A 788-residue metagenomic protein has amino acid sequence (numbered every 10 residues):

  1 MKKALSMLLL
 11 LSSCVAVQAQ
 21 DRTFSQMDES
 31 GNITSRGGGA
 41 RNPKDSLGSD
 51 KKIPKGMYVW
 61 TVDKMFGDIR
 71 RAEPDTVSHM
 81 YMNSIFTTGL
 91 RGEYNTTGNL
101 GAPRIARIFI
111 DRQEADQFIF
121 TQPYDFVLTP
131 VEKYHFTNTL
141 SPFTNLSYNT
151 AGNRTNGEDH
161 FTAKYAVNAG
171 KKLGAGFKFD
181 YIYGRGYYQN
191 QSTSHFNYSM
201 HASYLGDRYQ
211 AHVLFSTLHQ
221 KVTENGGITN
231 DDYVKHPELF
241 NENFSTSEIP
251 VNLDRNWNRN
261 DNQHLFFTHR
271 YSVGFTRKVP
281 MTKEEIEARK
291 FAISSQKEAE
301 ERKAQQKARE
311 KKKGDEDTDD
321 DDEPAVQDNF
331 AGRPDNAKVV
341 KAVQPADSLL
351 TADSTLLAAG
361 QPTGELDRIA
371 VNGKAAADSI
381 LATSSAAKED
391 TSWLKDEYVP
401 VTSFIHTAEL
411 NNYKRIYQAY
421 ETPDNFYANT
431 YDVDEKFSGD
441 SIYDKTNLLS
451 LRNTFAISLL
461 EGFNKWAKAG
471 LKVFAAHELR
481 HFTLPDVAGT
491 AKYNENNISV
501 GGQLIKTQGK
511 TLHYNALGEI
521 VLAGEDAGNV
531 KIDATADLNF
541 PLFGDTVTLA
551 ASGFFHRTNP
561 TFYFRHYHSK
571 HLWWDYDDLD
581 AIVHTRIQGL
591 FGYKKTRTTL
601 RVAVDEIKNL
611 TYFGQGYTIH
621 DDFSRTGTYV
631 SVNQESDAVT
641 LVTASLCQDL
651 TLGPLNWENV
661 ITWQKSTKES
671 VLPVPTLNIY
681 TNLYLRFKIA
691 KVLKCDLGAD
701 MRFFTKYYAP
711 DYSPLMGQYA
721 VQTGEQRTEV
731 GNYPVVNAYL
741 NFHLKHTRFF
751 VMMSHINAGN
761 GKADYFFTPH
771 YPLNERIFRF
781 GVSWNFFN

Functional and structural regions predicted by a protein language model:
M1, A16-Q20, T34, A331 (+3 more regions): Intrinsically disordered, low-complexity sequence elements enriched in Ser/Thr/Gly/Pro
M1-S25, T747, M752, E775-N788: Bacterial Sec-dependent N-terminal signal peptides
K2-L10, E248-P250, V433-E435: Terminal non-domain segments
A4-L10, S348-L349, T355-L356, E365 (+1 more regions): Acidic/proline-rich low-complexity IDRs
M7, R104-I105, N682, G781: Generic recognition of well-ordered alpha-helical segments
C14-A16, N153, R185-Q189, A523-E525 (+1 more regions): A generic structural signal for short coil/turn motifs at secondary-structure boundaries
Q20-F266, R270-L357, G364, D537-T546 (+3 more regions): Membrane-proximal, glycine/serine-rich, low-complexity loop/turn segments characteristic of large bacterial
S141, F215, I249-K313, T318 (+6 more regions): Exposed, low-structure sequence patches enriched in small/polar residues
